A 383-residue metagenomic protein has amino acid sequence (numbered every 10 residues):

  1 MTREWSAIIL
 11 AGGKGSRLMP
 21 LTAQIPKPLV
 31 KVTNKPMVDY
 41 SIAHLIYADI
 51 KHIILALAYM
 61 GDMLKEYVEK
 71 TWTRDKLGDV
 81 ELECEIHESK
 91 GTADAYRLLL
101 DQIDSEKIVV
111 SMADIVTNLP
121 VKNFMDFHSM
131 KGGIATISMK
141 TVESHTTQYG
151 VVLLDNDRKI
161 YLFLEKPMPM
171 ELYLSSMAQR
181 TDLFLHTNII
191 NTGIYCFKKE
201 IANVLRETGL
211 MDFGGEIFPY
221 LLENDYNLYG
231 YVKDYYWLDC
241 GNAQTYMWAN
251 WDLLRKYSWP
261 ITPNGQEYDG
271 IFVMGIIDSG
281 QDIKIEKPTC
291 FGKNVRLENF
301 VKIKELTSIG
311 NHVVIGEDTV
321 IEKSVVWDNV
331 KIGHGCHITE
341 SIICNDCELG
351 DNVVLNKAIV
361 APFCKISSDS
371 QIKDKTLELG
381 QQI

Functional and structural regions predicted by a protein language model:
M1-I9, R17, K31, K35-N123 (+3 more regions): Conserved N-terminal catalytic core of the sugar/cofactor nucleotidyltransferase
G15-M19, T146: Short N-terminal binding/cap micro-motifs at the start of the first secondary-structure element
L29, V151-L154, G230: A structural signal for short hydrophobic beta-strand segments in well-ordered beta-sheet cores
Y47, V314-I383: Glycine-rich hexapeptide-repeat left-handed beta-helix
I54-A58, S138-M139, I342: Short internal beta-strands
V109, V116, K122-S129, E143-T146 (+1 more regions): Catalytic-core segments of class I nucleotidyltransferases/pyrophosphorylases that form NMP-activated intermediates
K131-T141, G150: A short, conserved acidic/glycine-rich loop-to-beta-strand motif that forms the donor nucleotide-sugar/metal
E223-E322: Extended, small-residue-rich solenoid/repeat segments and analogous flexible loops that form exposed scaffolds
